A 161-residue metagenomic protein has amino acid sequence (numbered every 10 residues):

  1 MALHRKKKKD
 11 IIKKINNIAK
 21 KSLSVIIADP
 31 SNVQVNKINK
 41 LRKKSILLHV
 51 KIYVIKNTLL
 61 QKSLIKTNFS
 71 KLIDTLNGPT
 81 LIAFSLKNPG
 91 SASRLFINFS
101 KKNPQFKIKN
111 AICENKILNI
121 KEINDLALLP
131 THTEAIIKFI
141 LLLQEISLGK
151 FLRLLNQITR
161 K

Functional and structural regions predicted by a protein language model:
A2-L23, N36, I55-K161: Charge-rich intrinsically disordered tails and low-complexity stretches
I27: Glycine-rich loop/hinge motif
S31-S63: RNA substrate-binding interface of SAM-dependent RNA methyltransferases
